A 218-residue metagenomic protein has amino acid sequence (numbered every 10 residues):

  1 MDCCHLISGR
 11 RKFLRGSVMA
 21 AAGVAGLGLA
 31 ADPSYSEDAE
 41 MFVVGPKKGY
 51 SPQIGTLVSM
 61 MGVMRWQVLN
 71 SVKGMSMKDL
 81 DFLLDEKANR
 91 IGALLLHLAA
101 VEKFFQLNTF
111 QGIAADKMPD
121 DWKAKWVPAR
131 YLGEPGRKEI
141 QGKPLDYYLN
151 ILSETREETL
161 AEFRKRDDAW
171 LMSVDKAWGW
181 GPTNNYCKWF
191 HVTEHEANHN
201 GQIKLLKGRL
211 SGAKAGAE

Functional and structural regions predicted by a protein language model:
M1-S8, K12: N-terminal secretory signal peptides
R10-L29: N-terminal export leaders
G28-T56, K103-R156, S173, A177 (+1 more regions): Short, helix-capping/interhelical loops that line the mouth of catalytic, cofactor-, or ligand-binding pockets
G45-V63, D79-F104, R137-L149, K176-E196: Alpha-helical scaffold segments that form or flank carboxylate-/histidine-based iron centers
M61-R65, V72-D79, L95-E102, Q106-F110 (+2 more regions): Sec/Tat-exported extracytoplasmic proteins
V72-D85, E157-F190, L210-E218: Acidic interhelical loop/turn segments
E196-K207: A hydrophobic membrane-anchoring alpha-helix module
